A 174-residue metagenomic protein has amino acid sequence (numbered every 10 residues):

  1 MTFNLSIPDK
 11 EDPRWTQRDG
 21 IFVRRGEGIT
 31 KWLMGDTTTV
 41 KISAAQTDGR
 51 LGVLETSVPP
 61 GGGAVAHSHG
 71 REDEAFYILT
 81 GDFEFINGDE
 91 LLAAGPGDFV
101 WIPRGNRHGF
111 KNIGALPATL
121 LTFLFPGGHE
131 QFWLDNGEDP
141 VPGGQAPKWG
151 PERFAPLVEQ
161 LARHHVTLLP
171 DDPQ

Functional and structural regions predicted by a protein language model:
M1-L51, G143-Q174: A short, N-terminal "cap"/entry segment at the start of jelly-roll beta-barrel domains of the cupin/DSBH fold
F22, A75, D82, D89-R107: Short acidic-glycine-tyrosine-enriched beta hairpin
T37-T38, P59-G62, P103-G105: Short acidic (Asp/Glu) patches
I42-A44, V65-G70, K111-I113: Short histidine-centered beta-strand/loop micro-motifs that create catalytic or ligand/metal-coordination sites
T47, E84, R104-E130: Ligand-binding loop in jelly-roll beta-barrel domains
V53-P60, S68-N87, F123-P126: Short, conserved beta-strand element in jelly-roll/cupin
G88, G95-P96, N112, F132: Short glycine-/acidic-enriched loop or helix-start segments at secondary-structure transitions that form or flank
L116-Q160: A contiguous, mid-protein "functional segment" used to position or interact with cofactors/ions or partner subunits
